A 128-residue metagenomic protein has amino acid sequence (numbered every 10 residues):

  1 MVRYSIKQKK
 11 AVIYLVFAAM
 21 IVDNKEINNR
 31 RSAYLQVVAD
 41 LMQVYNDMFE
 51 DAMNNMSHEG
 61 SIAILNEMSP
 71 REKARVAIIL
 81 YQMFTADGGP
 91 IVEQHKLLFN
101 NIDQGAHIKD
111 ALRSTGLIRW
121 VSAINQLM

Functional and structural regions predicted by a protein language model:
M1-M128: Small-residue-enriched hydrophobic alpha-helices in membranes
